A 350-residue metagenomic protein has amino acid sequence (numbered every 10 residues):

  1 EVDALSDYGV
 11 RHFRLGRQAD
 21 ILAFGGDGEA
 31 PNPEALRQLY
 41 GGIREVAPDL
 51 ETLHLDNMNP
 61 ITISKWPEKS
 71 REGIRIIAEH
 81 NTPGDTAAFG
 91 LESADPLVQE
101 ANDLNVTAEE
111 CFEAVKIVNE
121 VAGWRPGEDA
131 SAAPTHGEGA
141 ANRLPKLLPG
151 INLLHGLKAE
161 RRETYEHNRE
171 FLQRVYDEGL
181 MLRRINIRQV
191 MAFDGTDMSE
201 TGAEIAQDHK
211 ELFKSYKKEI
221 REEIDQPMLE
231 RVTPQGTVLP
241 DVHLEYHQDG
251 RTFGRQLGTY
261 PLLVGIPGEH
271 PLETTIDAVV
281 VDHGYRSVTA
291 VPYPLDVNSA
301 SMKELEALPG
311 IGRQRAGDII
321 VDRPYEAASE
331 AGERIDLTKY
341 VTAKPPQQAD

Functional and structural regions predicted by a protein language model:
V2-E160: Conserved SAM/AdoMet-binding glycine-rich loop
S6-D7, I74-D85, E170-N186, L272: Structural recognition of alpha->loop->beta junctions
F24-Q38, I43, A101-N102, K158 (+1 more regions): Radical SAM enzyme [4Fe-4S]-AdoMet core and its adjacent flexible, acidic and glycine-rich loops/tails across
F89, I185, G254: Conserved, mostly hydrophobic/aromatic
K210-L295: Terminal RNA-binding accessory module
V291-P309, V321, A331-L337, P345-D350: Extended, structured, electrostatic nucleic-acid-contact surfaces
R315, I320-A327: Residue-level signature of tetratricopeptide-repeat
